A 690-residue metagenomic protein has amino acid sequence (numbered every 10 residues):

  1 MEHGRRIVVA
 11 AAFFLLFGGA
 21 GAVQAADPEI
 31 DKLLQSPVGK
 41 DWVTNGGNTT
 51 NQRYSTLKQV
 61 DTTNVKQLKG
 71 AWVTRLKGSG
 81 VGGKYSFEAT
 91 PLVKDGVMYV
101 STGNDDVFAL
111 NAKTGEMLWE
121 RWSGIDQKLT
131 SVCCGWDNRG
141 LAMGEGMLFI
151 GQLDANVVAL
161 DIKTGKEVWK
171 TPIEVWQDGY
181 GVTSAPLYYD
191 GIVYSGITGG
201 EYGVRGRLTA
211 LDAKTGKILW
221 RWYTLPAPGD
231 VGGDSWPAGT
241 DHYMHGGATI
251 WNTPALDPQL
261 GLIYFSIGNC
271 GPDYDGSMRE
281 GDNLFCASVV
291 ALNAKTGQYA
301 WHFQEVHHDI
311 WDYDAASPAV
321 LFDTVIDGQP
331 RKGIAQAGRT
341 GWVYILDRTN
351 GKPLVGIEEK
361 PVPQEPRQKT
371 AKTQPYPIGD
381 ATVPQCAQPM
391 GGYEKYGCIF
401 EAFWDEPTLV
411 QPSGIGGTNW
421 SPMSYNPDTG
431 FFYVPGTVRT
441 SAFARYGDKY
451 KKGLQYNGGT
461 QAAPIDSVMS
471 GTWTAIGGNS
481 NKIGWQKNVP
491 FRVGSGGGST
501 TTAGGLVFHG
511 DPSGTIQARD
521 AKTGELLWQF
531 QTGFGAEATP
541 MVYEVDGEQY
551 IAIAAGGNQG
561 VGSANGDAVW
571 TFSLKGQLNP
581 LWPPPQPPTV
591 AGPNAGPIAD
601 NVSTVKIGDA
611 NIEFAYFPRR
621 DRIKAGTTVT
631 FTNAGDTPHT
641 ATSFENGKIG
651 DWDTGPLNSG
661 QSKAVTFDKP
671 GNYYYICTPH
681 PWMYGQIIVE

Functional and structural regions predicted by a protein language model:
D27-A71, T224-V231, G391-F403, A462-A463 (+2 more regions): Blade/loop signatures of beta-propeller domains
W42-G46, K84-D106, S131-V157, G181-R205 (+8 more regions): Repeat-blade elements of multi-bladed beta-propeller folds
N51, S55-E174, T502: N-terminal cofactor/phosphate-binding cores enriched in small/glycine residues, especially glycine-rich loops such as
T74-T90, E120-A142, E167-A185, Y202 (+10 more regions): Extracytoplasmic beta-rich repeat domains
G206-K217, D282-T296, N350, G471-G478 (+1 more regions): Beta-propeller blade signature
G436, I465-E525: Loop/turn-rich, solvent-exposed surfaces of beta-rich toroidal or solenoidal domains
M541-P588: Blade-level signature of beta-propeller repeat domains, shared across WD40, Kelch, NHL, RCC1 and BNR/Asp-box propellers
P588-E690: Extracytoplasmic copper-binding redox domains, predominantly the cupredoxin/blue-copper superfamily
